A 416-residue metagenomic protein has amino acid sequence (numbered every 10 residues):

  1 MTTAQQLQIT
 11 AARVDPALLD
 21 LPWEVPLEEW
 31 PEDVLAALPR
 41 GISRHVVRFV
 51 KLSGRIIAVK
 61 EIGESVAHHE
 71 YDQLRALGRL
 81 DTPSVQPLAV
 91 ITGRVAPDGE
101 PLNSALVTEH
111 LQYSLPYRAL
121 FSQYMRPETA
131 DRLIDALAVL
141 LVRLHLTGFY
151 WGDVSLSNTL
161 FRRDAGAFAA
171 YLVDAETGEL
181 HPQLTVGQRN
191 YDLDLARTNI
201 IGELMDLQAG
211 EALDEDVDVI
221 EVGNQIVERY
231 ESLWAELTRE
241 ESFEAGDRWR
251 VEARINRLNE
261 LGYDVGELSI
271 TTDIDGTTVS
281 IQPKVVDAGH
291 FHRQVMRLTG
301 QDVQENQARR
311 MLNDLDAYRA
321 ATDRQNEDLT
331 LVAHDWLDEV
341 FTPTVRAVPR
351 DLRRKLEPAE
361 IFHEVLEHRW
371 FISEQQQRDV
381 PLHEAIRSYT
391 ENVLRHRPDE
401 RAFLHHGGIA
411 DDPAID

Functional and structural regions predicted by a protein language model:
M1-D20: N-terminal presequences and immediately downstream first alpha-helices
L18-P127, D131, A136-W151, Q307-D416: Conserved ATP-binding subdomain of kinase catalytic cores across diverse folds
L74, T108, D131-H145, R162 (+3 more regions): Short, well-ordered alpha-helical packing segments
Q112, L156, T177: Short, glycine/acidic-enriched loop or turn micro-motifs at the edges of active sites
V154-F161: Hydrophobic residue at the +6 position relative to the catalytic HRD Asp in the kinase catalytic loop
F161-A167: Activation-loop N-terminal segment of eukaryotic-like protein kinases
A167-A169, D174-W370, Q375-Q376: C-terminal catalytic region of ATP-dependent kinase domains
